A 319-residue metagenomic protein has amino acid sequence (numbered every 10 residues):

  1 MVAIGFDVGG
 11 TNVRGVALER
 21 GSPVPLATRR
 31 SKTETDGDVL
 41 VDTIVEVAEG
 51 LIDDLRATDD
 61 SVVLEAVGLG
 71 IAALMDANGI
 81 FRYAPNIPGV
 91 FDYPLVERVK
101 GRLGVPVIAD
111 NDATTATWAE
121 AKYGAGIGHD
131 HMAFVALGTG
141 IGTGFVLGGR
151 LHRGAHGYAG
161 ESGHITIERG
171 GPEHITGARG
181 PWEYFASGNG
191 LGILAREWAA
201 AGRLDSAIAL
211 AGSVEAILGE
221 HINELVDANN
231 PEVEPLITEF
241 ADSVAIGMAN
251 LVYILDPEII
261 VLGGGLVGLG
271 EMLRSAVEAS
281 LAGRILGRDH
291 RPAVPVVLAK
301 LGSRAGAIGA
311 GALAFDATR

Functional and structural regions predicted by a protein language model:
M1-A66, M75-I80, E97-V105, K122-H129 (+2 more regions): ATP-binding/phosphotransfer module of carbohydrate and carboxylate kinases, centering on a glycine-rich
L26-T28, A84, G154: Residue-level detector of high-confidence beta-strand sites
S31-E34, G89, A159-E161, I167: A short acidic/small-residue loop/turn micro-motif
I80-F91: A charged helix-plus-loop insertion that forms the helical arch/lid used to bind and gate nucleic-acid substrates
V107-N111: General beta-strand structural signal in soluble alpha/beta enzymes
T114: Short alpha-helical segments enriched in small residues
I127-N189: Glycine-rich phosphate-binding loop of actin/hexokinase-like ATP-binding domains
